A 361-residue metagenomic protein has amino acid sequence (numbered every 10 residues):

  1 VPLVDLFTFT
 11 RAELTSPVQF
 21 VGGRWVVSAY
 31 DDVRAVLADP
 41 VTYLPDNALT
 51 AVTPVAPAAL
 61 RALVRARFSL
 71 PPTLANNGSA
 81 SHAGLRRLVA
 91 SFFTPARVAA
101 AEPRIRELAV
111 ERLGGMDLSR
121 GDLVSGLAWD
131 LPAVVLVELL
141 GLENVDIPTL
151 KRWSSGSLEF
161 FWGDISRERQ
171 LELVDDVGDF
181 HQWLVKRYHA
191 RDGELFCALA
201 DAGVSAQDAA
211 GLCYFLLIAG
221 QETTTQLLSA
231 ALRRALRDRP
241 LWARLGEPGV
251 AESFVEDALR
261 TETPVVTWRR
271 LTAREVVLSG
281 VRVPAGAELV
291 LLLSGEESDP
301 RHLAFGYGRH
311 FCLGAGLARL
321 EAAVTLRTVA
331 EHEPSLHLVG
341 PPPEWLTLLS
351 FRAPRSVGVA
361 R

Functional and structural regions predicted by a protein language model:
V1-R361: Cytochrome P450
